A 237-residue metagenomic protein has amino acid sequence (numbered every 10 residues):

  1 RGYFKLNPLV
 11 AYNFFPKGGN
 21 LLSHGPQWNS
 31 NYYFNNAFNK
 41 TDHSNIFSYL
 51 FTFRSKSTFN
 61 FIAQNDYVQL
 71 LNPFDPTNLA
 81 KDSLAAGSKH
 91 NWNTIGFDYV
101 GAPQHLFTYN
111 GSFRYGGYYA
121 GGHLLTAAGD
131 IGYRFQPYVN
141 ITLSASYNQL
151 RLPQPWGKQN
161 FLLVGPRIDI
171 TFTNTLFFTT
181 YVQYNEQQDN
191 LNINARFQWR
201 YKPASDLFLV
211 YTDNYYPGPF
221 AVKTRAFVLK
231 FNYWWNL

Functional and structural regions predicted by a protein language model:
R1-L237: Exposed, low-structure sequence patches enriched in small/polar residues
